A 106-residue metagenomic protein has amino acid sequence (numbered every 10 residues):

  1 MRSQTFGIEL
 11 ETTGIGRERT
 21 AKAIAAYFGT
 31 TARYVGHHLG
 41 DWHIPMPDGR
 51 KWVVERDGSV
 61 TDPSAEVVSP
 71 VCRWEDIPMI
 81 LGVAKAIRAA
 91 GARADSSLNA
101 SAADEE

Functional and structural regions predicted by a protein language model:
M1-E106: Phosphate/nucleotide-binding catalytic core
